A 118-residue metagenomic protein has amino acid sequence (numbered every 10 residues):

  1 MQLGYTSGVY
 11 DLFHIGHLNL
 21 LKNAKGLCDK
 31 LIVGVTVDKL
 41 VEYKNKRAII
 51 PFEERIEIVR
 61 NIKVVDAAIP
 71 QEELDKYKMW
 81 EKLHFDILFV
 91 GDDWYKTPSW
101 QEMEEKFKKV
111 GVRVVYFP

Functional and structural regions predicted by a protein language model:
M1-P118: Nucleotidyltransferase catalytic core that binds NTPs
